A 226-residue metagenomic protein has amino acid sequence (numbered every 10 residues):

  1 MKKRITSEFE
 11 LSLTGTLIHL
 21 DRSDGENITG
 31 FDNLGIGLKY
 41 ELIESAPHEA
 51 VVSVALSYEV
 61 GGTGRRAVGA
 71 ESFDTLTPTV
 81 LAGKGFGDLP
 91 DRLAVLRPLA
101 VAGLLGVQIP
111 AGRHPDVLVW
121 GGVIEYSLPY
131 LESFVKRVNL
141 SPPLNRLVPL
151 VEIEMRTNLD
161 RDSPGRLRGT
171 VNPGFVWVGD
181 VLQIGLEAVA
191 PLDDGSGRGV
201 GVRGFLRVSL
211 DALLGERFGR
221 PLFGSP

Functional and structural regions predicted by a protein language model:
M1-P226: Transmembrane beta-barrel domains of Gram-negative outer membranes and organellar outer membranes
